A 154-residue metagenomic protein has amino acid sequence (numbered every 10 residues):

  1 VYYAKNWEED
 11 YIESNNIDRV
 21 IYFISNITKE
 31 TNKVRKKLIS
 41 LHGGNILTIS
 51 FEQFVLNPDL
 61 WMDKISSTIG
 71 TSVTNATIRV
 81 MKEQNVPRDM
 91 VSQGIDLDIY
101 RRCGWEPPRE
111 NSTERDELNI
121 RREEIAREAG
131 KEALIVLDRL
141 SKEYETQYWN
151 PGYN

Functional and structural regions predicted by a protein language model:
V1-T48, F54-N154: PAPS-dependent sulfotransferases, especially Golgi type II membrane carbohydrate sulfotransferases
